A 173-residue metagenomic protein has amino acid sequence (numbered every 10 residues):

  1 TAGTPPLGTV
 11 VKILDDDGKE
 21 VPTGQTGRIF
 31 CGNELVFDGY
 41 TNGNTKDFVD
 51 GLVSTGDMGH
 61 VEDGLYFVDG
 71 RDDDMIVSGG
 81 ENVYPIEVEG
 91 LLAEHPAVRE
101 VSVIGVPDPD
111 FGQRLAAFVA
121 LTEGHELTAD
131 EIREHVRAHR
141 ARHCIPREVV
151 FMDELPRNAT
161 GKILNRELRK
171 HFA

Functional and structural regions predicted by a protein language model:
T1: A structural signal for short loop-to-beta-strand junctions that line the ligand-binding cleft of periplasmic/secreted
T4-G8, K19-D50, E81-V83: Conserved ATP/PPi-binding loop(s) of AMP-dependent carboxylate-activating enzymes
P5, V10-K12, A97, S102: Residues located in well-ordered beta-strands
V10-F30, D63, H125-A129, L164: Conserved beta-loop-beta connector loops within the AMP-binding
D15, F48-V49, D108, N158: Acidic surface patches and DE-rich sequence motifs
N33, G39, G56-C144, E154-P156 (+1 more regions): AMP-binding/adenylate-forming catalytic core of the ANL superfamily
V149-M152: General small-molecule cofactor/ligand-binding pocket signal
